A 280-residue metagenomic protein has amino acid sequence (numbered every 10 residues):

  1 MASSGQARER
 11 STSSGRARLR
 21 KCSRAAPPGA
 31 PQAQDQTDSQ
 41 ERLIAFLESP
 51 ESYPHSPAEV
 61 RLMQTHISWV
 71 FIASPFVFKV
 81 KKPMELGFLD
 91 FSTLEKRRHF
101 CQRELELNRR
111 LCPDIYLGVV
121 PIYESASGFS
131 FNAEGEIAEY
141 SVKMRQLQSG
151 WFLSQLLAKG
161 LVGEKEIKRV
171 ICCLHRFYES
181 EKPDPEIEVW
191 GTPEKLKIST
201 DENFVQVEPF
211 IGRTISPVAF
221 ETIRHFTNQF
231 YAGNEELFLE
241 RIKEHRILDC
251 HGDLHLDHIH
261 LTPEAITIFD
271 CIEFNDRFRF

Functional and structural regions predicted by a protein language model:
A2-S3, E9-K143, Q148, A265 (+1 more regions): Conserved NTP-binding catalytic cores of kinases and kinase-like/nucleotidyltransferase enzymes across multiple kinase
A7-R8, R224: Prokaryotic Sec-type signal peptides and long signal-anchor helices with extended Leu/Ile/Val-rich h-regions
F88-E95, F129-G135, V142-G252, H260-F280: ATP-dependent phospho-/nucleotidyl transfer catalytic cores
L256: Catalytic-loop Lys-Pro-X-Asn motif of eukaryotic-like protein kinases
